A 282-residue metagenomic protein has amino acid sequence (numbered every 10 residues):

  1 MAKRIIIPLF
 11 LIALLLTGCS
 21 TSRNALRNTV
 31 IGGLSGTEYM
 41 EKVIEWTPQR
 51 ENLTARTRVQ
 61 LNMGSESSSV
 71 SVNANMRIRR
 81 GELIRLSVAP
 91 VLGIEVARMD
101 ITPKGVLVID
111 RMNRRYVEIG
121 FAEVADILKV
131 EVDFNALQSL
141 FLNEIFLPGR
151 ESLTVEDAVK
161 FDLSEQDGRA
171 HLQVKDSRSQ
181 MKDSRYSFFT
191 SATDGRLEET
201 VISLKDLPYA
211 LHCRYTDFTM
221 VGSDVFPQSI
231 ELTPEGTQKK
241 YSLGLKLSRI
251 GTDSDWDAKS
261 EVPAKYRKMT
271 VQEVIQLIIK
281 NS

Functional and structural regions predicted by a protein language model:
M1-C19: Sec-dependent bacterial lipoprotein signal peptides
C19-V70, T270-S282: N-terminal leader/targeting segments and the immediate start of mature chains
E45-L53, S65-V70, R77-E82, T193 (+1 more regions): Edge/loop elements at the starts and ends of beta-strands within beta-rich repeat scaffolds
E51-V59, V72-M76, E82-V88, A97 (+4 more regions): One face of beta-strands
L61-M63, P90-L92, P234: Transmembrane beta-strands of outer-membrane beta-barrel pores
L83-S139: An acidic-aromatic
I127-A158, N281-S282: C-terminal low-complexity, charged extensions that often adopt amphipathic alpha-helices
L153-R267: Gly/Pro-enriched, hydrophobic low-complexity segments that function as extracytoplasmic propeptides/linkers
